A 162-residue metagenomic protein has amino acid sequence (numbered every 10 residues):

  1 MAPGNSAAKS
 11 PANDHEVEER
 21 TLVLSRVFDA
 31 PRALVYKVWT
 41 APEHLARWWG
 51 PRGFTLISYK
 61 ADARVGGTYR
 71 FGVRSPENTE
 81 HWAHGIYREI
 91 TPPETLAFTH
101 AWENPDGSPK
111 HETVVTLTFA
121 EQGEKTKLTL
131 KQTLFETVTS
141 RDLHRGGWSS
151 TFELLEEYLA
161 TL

Functional and structural regions predicted by a protein language model:
M1-A7, K127, L134-L162: A conserved amphipathic terminal alpha-helix motif
M1-T55: Hydrophobic ligand-binding cavity/cleft-lining segments
E19-T21, P93-T95, G123-K127: A generic structural signal for beta-strand entry/edge sites
R26, L130-Q132: Short, hydrophobic/aromatic-enriched beta-strand segments in well-ordered soluble domains
V38-W39, E89-I90, W148: Conserved catalytic core of Hanks-type protein kinase domains
A46, G50-P51, T55, Y59-V65 (+2 more regions): Hydrophobic-ligand binding "helix-grip"
